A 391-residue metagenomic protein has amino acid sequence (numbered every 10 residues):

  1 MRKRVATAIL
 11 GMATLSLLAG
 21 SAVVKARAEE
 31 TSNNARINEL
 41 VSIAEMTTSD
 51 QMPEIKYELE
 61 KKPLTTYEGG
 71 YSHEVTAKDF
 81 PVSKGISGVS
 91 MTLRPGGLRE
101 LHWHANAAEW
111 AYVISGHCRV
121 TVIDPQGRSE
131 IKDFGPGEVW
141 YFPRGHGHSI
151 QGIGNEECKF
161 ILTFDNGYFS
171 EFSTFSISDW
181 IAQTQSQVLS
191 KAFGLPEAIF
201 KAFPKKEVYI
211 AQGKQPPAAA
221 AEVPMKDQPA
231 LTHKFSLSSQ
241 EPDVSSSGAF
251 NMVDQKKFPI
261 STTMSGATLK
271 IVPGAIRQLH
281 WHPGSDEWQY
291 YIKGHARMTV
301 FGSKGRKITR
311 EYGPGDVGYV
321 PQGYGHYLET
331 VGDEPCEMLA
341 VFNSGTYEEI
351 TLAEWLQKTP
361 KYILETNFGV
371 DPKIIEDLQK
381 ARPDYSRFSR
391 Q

Functional and structural regions predicted by a protein language model:
M1-M12, L18: N-terminal export leaders
V23-S90, E100, V188-V272, Q278-L279 (+1 more regions): A short, N-terminal "cap"/entry segment at the start of jelly-roll beta-barrel domains of the cupin/DSBH fold
G97, H104-Q126, P273-I276, H282-K304: Glycine- and acidic-residue-biased ligand/ion/polar-headgroup-sensing regions
L98-E100, R119, E138-W140, R144-S149 (+4 more regions): Histidine-centered metal-chelating micro-motifs
E100-H104, I131-K132, Q151-G152, Q278-P283 (+3 more regions): Short histidine-centered beta-strand/loop micro-motifs that create catalytic or ligand/metal-coordination sites
W110, D124-G145, W288, G302-G323: Short acidic-glycine-tyrosine-enriched beta hairpin
G135-P136, R144-E171, G313-P314, Q322-E348: Ligand-binding loop in jelly-roll beta-barrel domains
E157, T163-Q215, P335-F388: Active-site-adjacent segment of 2-oxoglutarate/Fe(II) JmjC oxygenases
